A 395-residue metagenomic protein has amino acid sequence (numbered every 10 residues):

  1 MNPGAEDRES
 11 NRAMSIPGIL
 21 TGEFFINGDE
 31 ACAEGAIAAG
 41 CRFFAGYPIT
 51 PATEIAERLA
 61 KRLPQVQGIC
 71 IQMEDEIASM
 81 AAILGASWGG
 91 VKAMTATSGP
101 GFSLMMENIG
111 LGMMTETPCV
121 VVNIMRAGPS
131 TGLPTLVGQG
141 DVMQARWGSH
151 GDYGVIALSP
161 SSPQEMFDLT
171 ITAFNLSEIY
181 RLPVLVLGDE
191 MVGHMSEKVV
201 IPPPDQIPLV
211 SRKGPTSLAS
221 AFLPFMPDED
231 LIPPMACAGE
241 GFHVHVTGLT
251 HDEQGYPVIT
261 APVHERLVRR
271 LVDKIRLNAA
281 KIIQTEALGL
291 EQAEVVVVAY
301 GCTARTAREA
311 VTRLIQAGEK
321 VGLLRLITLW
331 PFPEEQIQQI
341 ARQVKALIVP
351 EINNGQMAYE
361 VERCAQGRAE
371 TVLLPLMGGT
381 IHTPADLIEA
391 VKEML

Functional and structural regions predicted by a protein language model:
N2-H150, G154, I171, E190 (+3 more regions): Thiamine diphosphate
N27-A31, I275-V295, R308: Glycine-/acidic-rich phosphate or pyrophosphate-binding loops and their flanking alpha/beta elements
A60-Q65, D273-K274, E309-L323, G367-R368: Short helix-loop-beta junction
V155-G214, L218-A219, D386-M394: Structural signature of the thiamine diphosphate
V184-E286: Conformationally flexible catalytic loops at phosphate/diphosphate-handling active centers
A304-I340: Generic long, charged, amphipathic alpha-helical segments
K345, E351-L395: Peripheral docking tails and interdomain loops at the edges of cofactor- or intermediate-handling domains
